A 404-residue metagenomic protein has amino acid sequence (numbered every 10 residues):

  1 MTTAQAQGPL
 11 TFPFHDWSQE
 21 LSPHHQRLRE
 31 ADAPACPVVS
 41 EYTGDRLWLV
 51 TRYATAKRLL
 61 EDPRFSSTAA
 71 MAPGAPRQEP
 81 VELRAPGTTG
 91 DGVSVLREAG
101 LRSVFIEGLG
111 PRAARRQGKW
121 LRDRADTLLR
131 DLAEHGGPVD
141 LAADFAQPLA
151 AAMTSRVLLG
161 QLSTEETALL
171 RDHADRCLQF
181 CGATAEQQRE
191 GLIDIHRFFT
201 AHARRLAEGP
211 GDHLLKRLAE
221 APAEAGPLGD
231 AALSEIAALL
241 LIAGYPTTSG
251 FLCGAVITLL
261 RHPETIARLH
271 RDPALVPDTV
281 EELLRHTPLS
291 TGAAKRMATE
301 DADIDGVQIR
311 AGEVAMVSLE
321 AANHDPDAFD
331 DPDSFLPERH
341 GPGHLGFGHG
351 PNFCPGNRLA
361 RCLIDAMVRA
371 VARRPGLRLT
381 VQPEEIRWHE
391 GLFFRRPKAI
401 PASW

Functional and structural regions predicted by a protein language model:
M1-F145, A151-E165, D175-C181, E186-E190: Active-site substrate-recognition loop segments, prototypically the cytochrome P450 B′-helix/B-C loop
L21, R271-V307: Conserved cytochrome P450 K-helix E-x-x-R motif and the immediately C-terminal K′/meander segment
T88, R156-T167, E220-A225, F251 (+3 more regions): Cytochrome P450
D172-G226: Cytochrome P450 catalytic core segment centered on helix I
G229-A231, E281, A322-C362: Cytochrome P450 heme-binding Cys-pocket and its upstream "meander" loop
L233-L241, Y245-H270, P355-P375: Cytochrome P450 catalytic-core helices
R361, D365-W404: Cytochrome P450 proximal C-terminal region
